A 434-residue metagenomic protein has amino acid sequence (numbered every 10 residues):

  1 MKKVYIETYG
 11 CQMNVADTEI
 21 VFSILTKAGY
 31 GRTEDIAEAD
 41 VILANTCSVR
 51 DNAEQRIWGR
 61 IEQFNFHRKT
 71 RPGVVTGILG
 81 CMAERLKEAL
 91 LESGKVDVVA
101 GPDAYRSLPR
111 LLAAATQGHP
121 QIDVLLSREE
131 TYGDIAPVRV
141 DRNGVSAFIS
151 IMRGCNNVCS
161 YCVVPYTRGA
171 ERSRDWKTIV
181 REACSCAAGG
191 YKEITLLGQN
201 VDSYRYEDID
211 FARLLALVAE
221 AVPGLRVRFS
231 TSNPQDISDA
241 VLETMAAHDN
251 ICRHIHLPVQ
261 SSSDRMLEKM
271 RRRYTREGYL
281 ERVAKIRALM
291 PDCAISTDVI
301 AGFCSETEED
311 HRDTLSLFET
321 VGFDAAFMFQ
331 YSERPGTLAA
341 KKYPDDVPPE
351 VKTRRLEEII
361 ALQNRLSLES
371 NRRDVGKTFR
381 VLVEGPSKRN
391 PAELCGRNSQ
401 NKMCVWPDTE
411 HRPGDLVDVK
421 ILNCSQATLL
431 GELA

Functional and structural regions predicted by a protein language model:
M1-S203, A240, I255, E277-A288 (+4 more regions): Proteins enriched for Cys/Gly/acidic motifs involved in redox and nucleic-acid/cofactor modification
T8, T231, V259-S261, V383-G385 (+1 more regions): Flexible glycine-/small-residue-rich
T76-G80, A188-E309, E319: Conserved SAM/AdoMet-binding glycine-rich loop
R139-V140, E243-A247, V259, N371-R373 (+2 more regions): Replace "in large, NTP-powered and nucleic-acid-processing enzymes" with "in large, NTP-powered factors and other
R142-V145, C155-N157, I251, S261 (+5 more regions): Short flexible coil/turn linkers enriched for glycine and charged/polar residues that connect secondary-structure
C159, I179, L196, F229 (+7 more regions): Conserved, mostly hydrophobic/aromatic
L267-M270, L338-K342: Short acidic, glycine/proline-rich loop/turn micro-motifs
A339-A434: Terminal RNA-binding accessory module
